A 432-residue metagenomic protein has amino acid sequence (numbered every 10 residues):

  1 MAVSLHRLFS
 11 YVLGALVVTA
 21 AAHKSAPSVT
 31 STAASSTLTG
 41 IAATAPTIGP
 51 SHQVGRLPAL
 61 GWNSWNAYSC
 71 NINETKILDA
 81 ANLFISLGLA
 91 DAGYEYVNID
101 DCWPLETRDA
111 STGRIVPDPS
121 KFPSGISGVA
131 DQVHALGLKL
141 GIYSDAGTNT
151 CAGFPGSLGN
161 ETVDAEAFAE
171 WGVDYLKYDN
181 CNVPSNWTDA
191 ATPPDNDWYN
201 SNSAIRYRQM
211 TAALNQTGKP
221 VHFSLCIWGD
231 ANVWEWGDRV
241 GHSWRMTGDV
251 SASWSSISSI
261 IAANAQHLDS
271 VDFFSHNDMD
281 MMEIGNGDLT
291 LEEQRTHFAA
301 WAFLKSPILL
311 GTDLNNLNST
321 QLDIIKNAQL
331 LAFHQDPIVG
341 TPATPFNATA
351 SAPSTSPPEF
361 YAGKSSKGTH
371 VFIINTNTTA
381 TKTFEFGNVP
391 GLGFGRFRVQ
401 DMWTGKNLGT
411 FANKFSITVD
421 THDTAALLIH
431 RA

Functional and structural regions predicted by a protein language model:
M1-S25: Fungal secretory targeting signals
A21-L78, L83, V221: N-terminal module-boundary/linker segments of secreted carbohydrate-active enzymes
P58-S64, G93-D100, K139-S144, D174-D179 (+7 more regions): Structural recognition of the beta-strand scaffold that forms the well-ordered cores of secreted hydrolase catalytic
A80-D195: Aromatic-lined carbohydrate-binding/catalytic grooves of carbohydrate-active enzymes
L138-G156, T211-N232: Aromatic-lined carbohydrate-recognition surfaces of secreted/lumenal glycan-active proteins
V163, K219-D313: Glycan-recognition surfaces
W301-L304, L309-G311, A352-L392: Carbohydrate-binding surface patches
G409-A432: C-terminal beta-strand-rich structural cap/linker in extracellular carbohydrate-active enzymes
